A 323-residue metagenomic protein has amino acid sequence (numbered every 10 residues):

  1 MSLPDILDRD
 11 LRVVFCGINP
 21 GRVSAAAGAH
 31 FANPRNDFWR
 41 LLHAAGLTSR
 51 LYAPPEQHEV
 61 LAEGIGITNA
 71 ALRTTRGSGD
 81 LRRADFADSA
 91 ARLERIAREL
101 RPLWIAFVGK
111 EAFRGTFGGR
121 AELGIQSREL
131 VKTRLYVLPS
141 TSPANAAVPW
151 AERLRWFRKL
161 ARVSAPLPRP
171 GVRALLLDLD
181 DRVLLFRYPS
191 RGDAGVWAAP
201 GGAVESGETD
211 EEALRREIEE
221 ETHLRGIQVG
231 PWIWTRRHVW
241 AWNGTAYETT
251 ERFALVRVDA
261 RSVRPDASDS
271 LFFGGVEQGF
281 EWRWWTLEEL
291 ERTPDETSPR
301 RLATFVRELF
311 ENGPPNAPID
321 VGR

Functional and structural regions predicted by a protein language model:
M1-P4, D8-R12, P34, L41 (+2 more regions): C-terminal capping/extension of enzyme domains
S24-A84: Short, surface-exposed acidic-centric catalytic microdomains
L42, A165-V183, A203-S206, L255: Conserved N-terminal beta-strand and adjoining loop/helix that marks the start of the Nudix/MutT-like hydrolase domain
A62-A121: Internal catalytic-core helix/loop-beta-alpha segment that presents or stabilizes conserved functional determinants
K110, R237-D269, R283, L309: Active-site-adjacent beta-strand/loop module that shapes the phosphate/pyrophosphate-binding cleft
W156-S164, G192-W197, S262-R323: Nudix hydrolase/Nudix homology domain
R182-L224: Conserved Nudix-box catalytic region and its N-terminal flanking loop in Nudix hydrolases and closely related
R225-T235: A short coil-to-beta-strand element that immediately follows conserved catalytic motifs
